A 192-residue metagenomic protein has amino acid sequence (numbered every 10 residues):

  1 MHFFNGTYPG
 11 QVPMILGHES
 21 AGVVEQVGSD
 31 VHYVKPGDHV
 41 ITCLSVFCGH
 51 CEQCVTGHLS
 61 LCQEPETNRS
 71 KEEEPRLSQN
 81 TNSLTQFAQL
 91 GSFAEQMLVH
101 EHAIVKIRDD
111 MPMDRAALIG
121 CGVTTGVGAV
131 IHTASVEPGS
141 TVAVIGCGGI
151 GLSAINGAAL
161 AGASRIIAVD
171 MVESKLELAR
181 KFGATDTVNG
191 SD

Functional and structural regions predicted by a protein language model:
F4-V55, S60, R108-D110: Glycine-rich beta-strand-centered segment in the early N-terminal region that forms part of a ligand/cofactor-binding
K35-P36, N156, E177: Alpha-helical segments flanking ligand/cofactor-binding loops in enzyme cores
D38, G139-S140, S164: Nucleotide donor/acceptor-binding cores
H50-I145: NAD(P)H dinucleotide-binding glycine-rich loop of Rossmann-like/cofactor-binding domains, especially the beta1-alpha1
T125, I150, A158: Hydrophobic/small residue at the entry helix of a nucleotide-binding pocket
I131-H132, N156-L160: Short, well-ordered alpha-helices that flank and scaffold nucleotide-derived cofactor binding pockets
V144-C147, A159-D192: Adenosine-nucleotide cofactor-binding segment
